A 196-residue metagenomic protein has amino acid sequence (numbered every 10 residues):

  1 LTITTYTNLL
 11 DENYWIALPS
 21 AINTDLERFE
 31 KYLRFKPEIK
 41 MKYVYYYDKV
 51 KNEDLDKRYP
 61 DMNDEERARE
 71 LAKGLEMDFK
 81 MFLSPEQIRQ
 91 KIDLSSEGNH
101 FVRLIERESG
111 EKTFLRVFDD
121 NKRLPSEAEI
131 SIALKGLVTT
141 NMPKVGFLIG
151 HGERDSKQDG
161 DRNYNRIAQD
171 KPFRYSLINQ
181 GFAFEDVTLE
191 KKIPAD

Functional and structural regions predicted by a protein language model:
L1-D196: Short, surface-exposed patches at the edges or C-terminal ends of soluble domains, predominantly
